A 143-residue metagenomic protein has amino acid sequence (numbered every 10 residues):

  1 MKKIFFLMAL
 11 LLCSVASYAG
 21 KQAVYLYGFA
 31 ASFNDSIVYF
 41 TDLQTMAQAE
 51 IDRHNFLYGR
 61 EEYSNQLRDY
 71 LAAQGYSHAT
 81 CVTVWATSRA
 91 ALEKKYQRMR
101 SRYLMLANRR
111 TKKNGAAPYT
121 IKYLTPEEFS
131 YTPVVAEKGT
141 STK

Functional and structural regions predicted by a protein language model:
K3-V15: Sec-dependent N-terminal signal peptides
I4, S32-N34, R89, P126: Generic structural motif
M8, R53, Y119-I121: Alpha-helical interaction segments
L11, S32, Q44-T45, R68 (+3 more regions): Short linear sequence elements within intrinsically disordered, low-complexity coil regions
S17-A19: Boundary at the C-terminal end of the N-terminal hydrophobic targeting segment
K21-T80: Short aromatic-glycine-(Arg/Gly/Cys) micro-motifs in beta-strand/loop hairpins
H78-K143: Surface-exposed, polar helix/loop patches in the mature regions of secreted/periplasmic/lumenal proteins that form
